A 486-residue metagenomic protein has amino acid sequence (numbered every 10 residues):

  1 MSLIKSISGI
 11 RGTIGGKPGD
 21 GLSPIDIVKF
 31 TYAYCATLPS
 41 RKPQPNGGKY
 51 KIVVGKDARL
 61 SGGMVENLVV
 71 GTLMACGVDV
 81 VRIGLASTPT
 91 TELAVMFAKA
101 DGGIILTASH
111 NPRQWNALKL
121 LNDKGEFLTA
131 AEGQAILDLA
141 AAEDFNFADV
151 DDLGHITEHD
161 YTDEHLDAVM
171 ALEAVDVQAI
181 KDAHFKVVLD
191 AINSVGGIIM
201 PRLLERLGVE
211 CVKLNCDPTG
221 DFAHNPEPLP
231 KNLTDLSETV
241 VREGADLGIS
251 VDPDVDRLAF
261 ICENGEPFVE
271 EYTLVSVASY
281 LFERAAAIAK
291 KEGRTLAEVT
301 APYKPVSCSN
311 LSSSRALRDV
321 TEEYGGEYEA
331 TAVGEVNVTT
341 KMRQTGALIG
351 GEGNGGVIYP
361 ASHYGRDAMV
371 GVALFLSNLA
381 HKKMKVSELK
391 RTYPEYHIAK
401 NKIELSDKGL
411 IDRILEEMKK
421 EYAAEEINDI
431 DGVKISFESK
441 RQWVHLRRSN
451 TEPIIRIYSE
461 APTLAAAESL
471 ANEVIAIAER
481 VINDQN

Functional and structural regions predicted by a protein language model:
M1-G71, A75-C76, H155-V187: An N-terminal, well-structured beta->alpha segment
T13, N116-E243: Gly/Ser/Thr-enriched, mixed-charge loops and adjacent short helices that form phosphate/oxyanion-binding elements
A36, S40, Q44, Y50-W115 (+1 more regions): N-terminal small/polar loop signature for handling phosphorylated ligands or for N-terminal nucleophile
V54-D57, L189-A191, C262, A361 (+1 more regions): Short glycine-centered, acidic/aromatic-flanked micro-motifs in structured strand/loop junctions that mark active-site
I83, Q134-D167, A171, C262-G353 (+1 more regions): Proline/glycine-rich low-complexity loops and linkers
K213-N215, E266-A285, A368-S377, H381: Gly/Ser/Thr-rich active-site loops/lids in small-molecule metabolic enzymes that frequently grip phosphoryl groups
L247, G293, V299-N486: Phosphate-binding and adjacent anionic-ligand microenvironments
